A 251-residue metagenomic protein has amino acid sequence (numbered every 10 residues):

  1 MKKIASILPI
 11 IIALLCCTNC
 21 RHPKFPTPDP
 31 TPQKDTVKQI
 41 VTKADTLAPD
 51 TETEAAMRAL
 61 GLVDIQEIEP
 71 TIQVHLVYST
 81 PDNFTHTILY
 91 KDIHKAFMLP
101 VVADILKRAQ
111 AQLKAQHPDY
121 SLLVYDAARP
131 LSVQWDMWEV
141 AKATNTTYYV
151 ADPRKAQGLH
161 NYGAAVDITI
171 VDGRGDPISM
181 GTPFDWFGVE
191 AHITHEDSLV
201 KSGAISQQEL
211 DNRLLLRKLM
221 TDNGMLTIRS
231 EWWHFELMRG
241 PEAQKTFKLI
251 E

Functional and structural regions predicted by a protein language model:
M1-I4: Positively charged n-region of N-terminal signal peptides that target proteins for export
S6-L14: Hydrophobic helical h-region of N-terminal Sec-dependent signal peptides in bacterial secretory/periplasmic proteins
L15-N19: C-terminal motif of bacterial Sec signal peptides marking the signal peptidase cleavage site
R21-A127, E139-V140, T144-S230, M238-E251: Extracytoplasmic cell-surface/polysaccharide-interacting catalytic and binding patches
P130: Segments that shape or occlude catalytic/ligand-binding pockets
V133: Short, well-ordered surface patches within globular domains
F235: Conserved metal-phosphate-binding beta-hairpin within the catalytic cores of diverse ATP-dependent phosphoryl-transfer
